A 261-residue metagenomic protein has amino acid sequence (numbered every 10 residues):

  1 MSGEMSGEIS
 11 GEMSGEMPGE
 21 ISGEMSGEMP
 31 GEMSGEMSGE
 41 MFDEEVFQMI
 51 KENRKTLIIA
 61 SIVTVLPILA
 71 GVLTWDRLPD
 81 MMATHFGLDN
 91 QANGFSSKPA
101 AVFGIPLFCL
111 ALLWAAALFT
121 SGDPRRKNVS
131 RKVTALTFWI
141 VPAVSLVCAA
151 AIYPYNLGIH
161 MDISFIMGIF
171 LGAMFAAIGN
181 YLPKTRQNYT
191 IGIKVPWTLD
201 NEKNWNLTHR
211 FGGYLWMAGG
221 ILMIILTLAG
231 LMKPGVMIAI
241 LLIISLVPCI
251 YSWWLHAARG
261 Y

Functional and structural regions predicted by a protein language model:
M1-F42: Long, intrinsically disordered low-complexity tandem-repeat segments
T56-S61, A101-F108, A116, T134-A143 (+1 more regions): Select subsegments of transmembrane alpha-helices in polytopic membrane proteins, especially boundary-proximal
A60, G94-C109, M161-I178: Alpha-helical transmembrane segments
G71-V102, I191-D200: Active-site and channel-lining beta-strand-loop segments that bind or position nucleotide-derived/phosphorylated
L73-L78, L110-G122, A177-I193, W254-A257: Membrane-water interface of transmembrane alpha-helices
A117-F165: Ordered, amphipathic secondary-structure segments that act as subunit-interaction surfaces in large macromolecular
Y189-R259: Terminal transmembrane helical module of multi-pass membrane proteins
